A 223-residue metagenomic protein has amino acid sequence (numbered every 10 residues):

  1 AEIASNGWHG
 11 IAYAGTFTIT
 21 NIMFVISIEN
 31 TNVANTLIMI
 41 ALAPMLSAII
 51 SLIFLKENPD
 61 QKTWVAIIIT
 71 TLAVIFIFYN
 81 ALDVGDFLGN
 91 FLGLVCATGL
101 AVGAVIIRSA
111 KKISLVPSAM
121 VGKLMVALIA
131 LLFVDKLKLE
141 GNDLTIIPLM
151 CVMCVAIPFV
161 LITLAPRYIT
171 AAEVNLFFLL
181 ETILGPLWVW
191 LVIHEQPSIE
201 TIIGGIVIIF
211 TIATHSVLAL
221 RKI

Functional and structural regions predicted by a protein language model:
A1, A43-V65, I183-I202: C-terminal transmembrane-helix exit sites in multi-pass transporters
A1-M23, L88-C96, L131, K138-I157 (+2 more regions): Loop-to-transmembrane-helix transition segments
A1-S5, I22, I69-G85, L124-T145 (+3 more regions): Membrane-interface helix-cap regions at the ends of transmembrane helices in multi-pass membrane proteins
S5-A14, P59-T71, G89-N90, K112-K123: Cytoplasmic-side transmembrane-helix entry/capping segments in multi-pass membrane proteins
A14, T18-I22, P44-I49, I75 (+6 more regions): Hydrophobic/small/kink-forming positions within alpha-helical transmembrane segments of polytopic membrane proteins
T36-L42, I107-M125, V155-L191: Helix-helix packing/entry segments at the starts of transmembrane helices
S47-A48, L82-K138: Transmembrane alpha-helical segments that form core, pore/gating elements of small-molecule transporters/exporters
Y79, L179-I223: C-terminal-most transmembrane helix of multi-pass membrane proteins
